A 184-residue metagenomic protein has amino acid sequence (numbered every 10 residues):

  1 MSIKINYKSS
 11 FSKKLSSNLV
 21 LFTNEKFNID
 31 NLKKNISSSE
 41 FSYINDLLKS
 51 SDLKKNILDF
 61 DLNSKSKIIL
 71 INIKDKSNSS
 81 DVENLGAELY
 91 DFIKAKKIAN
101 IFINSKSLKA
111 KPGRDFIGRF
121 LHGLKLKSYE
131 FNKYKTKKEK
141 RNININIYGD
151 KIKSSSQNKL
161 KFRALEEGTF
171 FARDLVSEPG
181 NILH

Functional and structural regions predicted by a protein language model:
M1-H184: Short amphipathic alpha-helical segment within the helicase RecA-like ATPase core that mediates nucleic-acid
